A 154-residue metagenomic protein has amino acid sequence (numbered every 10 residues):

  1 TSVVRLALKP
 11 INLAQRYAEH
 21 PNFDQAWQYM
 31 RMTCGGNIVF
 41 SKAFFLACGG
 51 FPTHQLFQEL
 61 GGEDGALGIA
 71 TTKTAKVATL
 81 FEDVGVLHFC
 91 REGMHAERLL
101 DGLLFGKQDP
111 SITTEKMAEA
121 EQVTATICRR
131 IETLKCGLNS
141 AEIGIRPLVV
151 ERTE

Functional and structural regions predicted by a protein language model:
T1-K9, F81-E82, H88-F89: Short glycine/serine/threonine-enriched helix-capping/active-site loop that flanks the nucleotide-sugar donor pocket
S2-V3, K9-I11, H20-F40: A recurrent flexible, glycine/aromatic-enriched loop bordering the glycosyltransferase active site that acts as
P10, A43-G50: Short, well-ordered alpha-helical scaffold segment located in the soluble/lumenal catalytic or ligand-binding core
N37, A43, V77-A78: A residue-level structural signature of the nucleotidyltransferase/glycosyltransferase Rossmann-like core
F57-L67: Acidic donor-binding loop at a coil-to-helix junction in glycosyltransferase catalytic cores that engages
T71-T72: Hydrophobic residues within well-ordered alpha-helices
F81-L103, D109-P110: Active-site donor/metal-binding and catalytic loop motifs of nucleotide-sugar-dependent glycosylation enzymes
K107-E154: Terminal low-complexity segments of carbohydrate-biosynthetic enzymes
